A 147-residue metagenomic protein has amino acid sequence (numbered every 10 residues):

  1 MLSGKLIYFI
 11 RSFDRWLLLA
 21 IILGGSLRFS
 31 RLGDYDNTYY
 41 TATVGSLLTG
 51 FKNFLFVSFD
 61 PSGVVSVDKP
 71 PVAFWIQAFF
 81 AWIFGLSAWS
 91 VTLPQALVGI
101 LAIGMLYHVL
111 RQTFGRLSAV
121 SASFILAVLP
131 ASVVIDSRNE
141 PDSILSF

Functional and structural regions predicted by a protein language model:
M1-F147: Membrane-integral, polyisoprenol-dependent glycosyltransferases of the GT-C/oligosaccharyltransferase superfamily
